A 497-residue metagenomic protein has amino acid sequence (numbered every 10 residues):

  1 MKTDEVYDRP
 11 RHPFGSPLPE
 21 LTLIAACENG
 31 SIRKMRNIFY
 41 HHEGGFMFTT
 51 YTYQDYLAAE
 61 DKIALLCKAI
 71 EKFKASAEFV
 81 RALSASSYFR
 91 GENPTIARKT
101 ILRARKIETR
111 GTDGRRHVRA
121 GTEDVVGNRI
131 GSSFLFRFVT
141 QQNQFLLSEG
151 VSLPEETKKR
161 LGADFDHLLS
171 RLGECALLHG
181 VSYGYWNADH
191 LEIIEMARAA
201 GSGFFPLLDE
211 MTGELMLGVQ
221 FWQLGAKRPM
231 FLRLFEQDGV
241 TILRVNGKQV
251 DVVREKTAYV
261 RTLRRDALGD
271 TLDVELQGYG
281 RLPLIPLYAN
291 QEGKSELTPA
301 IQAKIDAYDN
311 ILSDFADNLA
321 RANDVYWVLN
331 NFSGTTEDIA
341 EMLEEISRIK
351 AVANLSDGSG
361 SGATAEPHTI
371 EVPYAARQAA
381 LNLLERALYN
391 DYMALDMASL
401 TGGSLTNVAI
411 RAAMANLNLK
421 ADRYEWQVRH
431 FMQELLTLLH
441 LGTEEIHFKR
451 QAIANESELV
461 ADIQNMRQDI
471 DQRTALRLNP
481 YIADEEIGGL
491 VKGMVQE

Functional and structural regions predicted by a protein language model:
K2, V6, P10-M196: Extended, helix-rich architectural segments
I70, A77, A82-N93, K99 (+4 more regions): Charge-rich, acidic-biased intrinsically disordered regions
E149-T157, G362-E366, M414: A short, surface-exposed helix-loop junction/capping segment
L168-L169, A316-D317, T369-N465, D469-T474: C-terminal amphipathic alpha-helical
L177-L178, Y183-L287: Extended, regular secondary-structure scaffolds
G180-Y185, D469-R477: Amphipathic alpha-helical protein-protein interaction segments
R264-L405, A412: Extended, charged amphipathic alpha-helical segments
N479-E497: Long, highly charged low-complexity segments enriched in Glu/Asp and Lys/Arg with interspersed Ser/Thr
